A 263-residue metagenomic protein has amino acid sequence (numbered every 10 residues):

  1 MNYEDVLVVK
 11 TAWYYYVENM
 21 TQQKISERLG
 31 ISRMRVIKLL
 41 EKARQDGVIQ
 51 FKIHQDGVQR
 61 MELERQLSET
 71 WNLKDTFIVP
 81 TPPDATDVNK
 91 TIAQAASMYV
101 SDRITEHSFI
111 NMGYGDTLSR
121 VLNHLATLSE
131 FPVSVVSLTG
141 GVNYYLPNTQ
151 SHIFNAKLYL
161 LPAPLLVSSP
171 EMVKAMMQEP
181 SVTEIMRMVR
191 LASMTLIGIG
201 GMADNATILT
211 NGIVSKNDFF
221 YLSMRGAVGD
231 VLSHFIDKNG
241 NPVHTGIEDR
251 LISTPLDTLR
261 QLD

Functional and structural regions predicted by a protein language model:
N2-A12, V17-I25, G30, R35-E41 (+2 more regions): Conserved phosphate- and dinucleotide-binding cores of soluble alpha/beta proteins, encompassing both enzyme active
Y16, M20, L29-I31, K38-E41 (+1 more regions): N-terminal active-site beta-alpha-beta segment that forms phosphate/nucleotide-binding and substrate-recognition loops
